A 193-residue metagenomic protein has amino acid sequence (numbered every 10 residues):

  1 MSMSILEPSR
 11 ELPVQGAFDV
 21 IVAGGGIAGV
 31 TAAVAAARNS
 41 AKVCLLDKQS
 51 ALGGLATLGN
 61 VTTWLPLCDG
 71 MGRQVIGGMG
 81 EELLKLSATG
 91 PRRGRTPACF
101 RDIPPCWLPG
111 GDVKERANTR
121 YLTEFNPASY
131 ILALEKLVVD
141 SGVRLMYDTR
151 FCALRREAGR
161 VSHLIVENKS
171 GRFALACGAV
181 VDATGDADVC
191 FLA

Functional and structural regions predicted by a protein language model:
S2, S9, A17, A41-K42 (+2 more regions): Conserved N-terminal/central alpha/beta ligand/cofactor-binding core
L12-G26: Beta1/beta-strand and adjacent pyrophosphate-binding region of the FAD-binding site in flavoprotein oxidoreductases
G16-F18, S170-A179: Core beta-strand elements of the Rossmann-like FAD/NAD(P) dinucleotide-binding domain in flavoenzyme oxidoreductases
A23, L175-G185: Short hydrophobic core segments
A23, L46-D47: The conserved SAM/SAH-binding core of class I Rossmann-like methyltransferase domains, concentrating on the hydrophobic
G29: N-terminal Rossmann-fold NAD(P) dinucleotide-binding loop
A36: Aromatic pocket-lining residues of Rossmann-like dinucleotide-binding sites
R155-A174: Conserved beta-strand-loop-beta-strand element in the redox core of flavoprotein oxidoreductases
